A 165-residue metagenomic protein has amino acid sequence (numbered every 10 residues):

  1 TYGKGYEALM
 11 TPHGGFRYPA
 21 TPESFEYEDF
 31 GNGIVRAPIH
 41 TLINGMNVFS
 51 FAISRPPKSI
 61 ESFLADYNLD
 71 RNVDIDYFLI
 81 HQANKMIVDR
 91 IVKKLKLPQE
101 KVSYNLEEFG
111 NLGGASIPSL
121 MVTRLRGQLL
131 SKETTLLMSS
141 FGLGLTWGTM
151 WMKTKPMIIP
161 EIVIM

Functional and structural regions predicted by a protein language model:
T1-L106, I158-M165: Hydrophobic pocket-lining "lid/loop/helix" segments that shape and contact the acyl-thioester
T1-M10, L120-M165: Conserved beta-strand-centric core segments of catalytic alpha/beta enzyme folds
P56-K58, A115-P118, L129-K132: A short linear-motif detector with a strong N-terminal bias
S59-I60, I91, I117-R124: Buried hydrophobic packing segments
N84-M86, F109-N111, L143-L145: Short Gly/Pro-enriched loop/turn and capping motifs at secondary-structure junctions
K94, P98, F109, T123-S131: Hydrophobic alpha-helical segments
N105-I117: Active-site-adjacent helical/loop segments in soluble small-molecule enzymes
